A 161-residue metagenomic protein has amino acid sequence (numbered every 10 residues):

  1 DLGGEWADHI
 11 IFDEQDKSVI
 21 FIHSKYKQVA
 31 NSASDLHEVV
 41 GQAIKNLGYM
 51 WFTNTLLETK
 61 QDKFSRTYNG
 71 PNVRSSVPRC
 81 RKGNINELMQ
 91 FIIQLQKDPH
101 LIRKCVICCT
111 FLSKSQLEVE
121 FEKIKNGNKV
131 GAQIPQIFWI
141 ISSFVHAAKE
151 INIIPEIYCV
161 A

Functional and structural regions predicted by a protein language model:
D1-E5, F12-A161: Mixed-charge (Asp/Glu-Lys/Arg
